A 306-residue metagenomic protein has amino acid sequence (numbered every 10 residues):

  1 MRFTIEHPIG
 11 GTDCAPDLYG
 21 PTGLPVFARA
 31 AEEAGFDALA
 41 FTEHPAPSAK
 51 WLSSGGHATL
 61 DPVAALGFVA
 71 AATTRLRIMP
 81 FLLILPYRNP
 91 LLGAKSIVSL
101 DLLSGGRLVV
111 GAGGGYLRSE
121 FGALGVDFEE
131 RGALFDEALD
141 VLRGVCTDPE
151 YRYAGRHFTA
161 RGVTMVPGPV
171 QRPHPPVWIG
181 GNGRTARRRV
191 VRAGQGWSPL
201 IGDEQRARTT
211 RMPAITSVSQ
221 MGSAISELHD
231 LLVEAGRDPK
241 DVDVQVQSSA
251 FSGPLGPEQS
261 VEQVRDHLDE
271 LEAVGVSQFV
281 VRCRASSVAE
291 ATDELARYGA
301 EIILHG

Functional and structural regions predicted by a protein language model:
M1-A72, P175, A285, A289 (+1 more regions): N-terminal beta1-alpha1-beta2 module of alpha/beta enzyme domains
R2-G20, L85-Y153, L200-M212, S286: Flexible, glycine-rich active-site loops centered on histidine and acidic residues that chelate a metal or position
F3-H7, L39-F41, R77-P80, L108-A112 (+4 more regions): Hydrophobic faces of well-ordered beta-strands that scaffold small-molecule active sites in alpha/beta enzyme cores
H7, A30-E33, E129-Q171, P199-G306: An alpha-helical appendage that flanks or caps ligand/catalytic pockets
H7-T22, L82-L91, Q171-N182, S248-E262: Active-site mouth loops of central-metabolism enzymes
L18-A31, G93-I97, I179-R189, E258-L271: Short, acidic/polar
E32-E33, L66-R75, I97, D101-L108 (+3 more regions): Acidic (Asp/Glu)-rich catalytic clusters
P176-R192, G222-L228: Aromatic-lined glycan-binding groove of carbohydrate-active enzymes
